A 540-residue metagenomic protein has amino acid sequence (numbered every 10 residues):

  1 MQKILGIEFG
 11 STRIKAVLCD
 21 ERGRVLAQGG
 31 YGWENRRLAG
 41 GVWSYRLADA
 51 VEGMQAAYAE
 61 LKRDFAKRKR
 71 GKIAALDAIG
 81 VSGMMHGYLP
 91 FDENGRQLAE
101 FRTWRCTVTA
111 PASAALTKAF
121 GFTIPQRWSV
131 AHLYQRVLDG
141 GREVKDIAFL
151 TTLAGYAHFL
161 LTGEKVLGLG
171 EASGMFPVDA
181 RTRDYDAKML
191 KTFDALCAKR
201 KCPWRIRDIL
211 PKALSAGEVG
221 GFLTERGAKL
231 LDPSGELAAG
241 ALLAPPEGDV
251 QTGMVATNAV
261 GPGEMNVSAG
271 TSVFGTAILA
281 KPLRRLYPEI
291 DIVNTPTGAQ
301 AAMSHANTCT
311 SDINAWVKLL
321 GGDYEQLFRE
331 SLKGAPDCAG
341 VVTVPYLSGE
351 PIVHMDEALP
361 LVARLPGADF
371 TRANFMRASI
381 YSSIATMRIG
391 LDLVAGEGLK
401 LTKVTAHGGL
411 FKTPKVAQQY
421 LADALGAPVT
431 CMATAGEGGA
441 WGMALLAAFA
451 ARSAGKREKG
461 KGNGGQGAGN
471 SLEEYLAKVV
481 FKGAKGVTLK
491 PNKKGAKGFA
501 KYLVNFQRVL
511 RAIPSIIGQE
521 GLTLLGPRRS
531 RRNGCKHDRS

Functional and structural regions predicted by a protein language model:
M1-E100, A114-A115, D146, R207 (+9 more regions): N-terminal glycine/serine-rich phosphate-binding loop of ATP-dependent small-molecule kinases, especially carbohydrate
L5-G6, I73, A110-R127, Y134-L167 (+5 more regions): Active-site core segments that coordinate phosphate-bearing ligands/cofactors across diverse enzyme families
A99, E171-V178: Glycine-rich phosphate-binding loop of ATP-grasp-fold ATP-dependent ligases
C106: Carbohydrate-associated surface elements
G168-E171, P203-S215: Conserved alpha/beta enzyme-core scaffolds, especially Rossmann-like or related mixed alpha/beta domains that build
K456-N463, N533-D538: Intrinsically disordered, low-complexity polyampholyte segments enriched for Lys and acidic residues
